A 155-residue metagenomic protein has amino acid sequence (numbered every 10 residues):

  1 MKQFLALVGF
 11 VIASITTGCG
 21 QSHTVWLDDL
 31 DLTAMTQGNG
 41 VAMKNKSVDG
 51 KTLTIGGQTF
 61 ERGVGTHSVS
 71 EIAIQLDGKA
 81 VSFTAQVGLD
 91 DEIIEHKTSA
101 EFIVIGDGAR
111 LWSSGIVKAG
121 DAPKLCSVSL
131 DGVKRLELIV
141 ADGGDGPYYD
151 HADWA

Functional and structural regions predicted by a protein language model:
M1-V8: Bacterial N-terminal signal peptides that target proteins for export
F4, A13-I15, T52: N-terminal start and proteolytic maturation junction detector
F10-H23: Bacterial Sec-dependent signal peptides at the C-terminal "C-region" and cleavage site
Q21-A155: Gly-Asp-aromatic-enriched flexible segments
